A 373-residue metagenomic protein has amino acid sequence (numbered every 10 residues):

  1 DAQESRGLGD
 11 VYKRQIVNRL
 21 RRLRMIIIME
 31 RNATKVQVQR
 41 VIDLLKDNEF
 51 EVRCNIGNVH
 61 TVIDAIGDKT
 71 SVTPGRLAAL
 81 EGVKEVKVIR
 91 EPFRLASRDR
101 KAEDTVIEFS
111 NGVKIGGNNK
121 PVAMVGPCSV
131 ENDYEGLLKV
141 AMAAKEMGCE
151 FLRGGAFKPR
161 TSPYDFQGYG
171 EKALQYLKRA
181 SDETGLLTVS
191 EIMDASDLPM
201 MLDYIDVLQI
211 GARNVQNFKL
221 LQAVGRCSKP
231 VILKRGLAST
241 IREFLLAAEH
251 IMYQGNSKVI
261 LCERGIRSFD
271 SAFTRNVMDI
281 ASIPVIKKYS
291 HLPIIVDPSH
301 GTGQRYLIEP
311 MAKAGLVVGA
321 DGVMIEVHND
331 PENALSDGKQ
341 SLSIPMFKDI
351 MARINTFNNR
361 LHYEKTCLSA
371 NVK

Functional and structural regions predicted by a protein language model:
D1-Q15: Single conserved hydrophobic/aromatic residue that forms the stacking wall/gate of nucleotide- or nucleobase-binding
E30, L186-D194, D206-F218, P230-I241 (+1 more regions): Catalytic beta/alpha-barrel core
E91-M124, L361-E364: N-terminal amphipathic alpha-helix/helix-capping segment at the start of soluble metabolic enzymes
R100-E103, S162-Q175, S196, A212-S228 (+3 more regions): Active-site-adjacent beta->alpha loops and helix N-cap segments on the catalytic face of soluble alpha/beta enzymes
P121-L137, P163-Q167, V189-E191, A212 (+2 more regions): Active-site mouth loops of central-metabolism enzymes
R153-E171, N329-K339: Glycine-rich, proline-tolerant flexible connector loops at the mouths of alpha/beta enzymes
Q167-V189, V224-P230, I280-I294, Q340-H362: Alpha-helix-loop-beta-strand connector modules within alpha/beta enzyme cores
C227-V327: Catalytic alpha/beta core domains of metabolic enzymes, predominantly
